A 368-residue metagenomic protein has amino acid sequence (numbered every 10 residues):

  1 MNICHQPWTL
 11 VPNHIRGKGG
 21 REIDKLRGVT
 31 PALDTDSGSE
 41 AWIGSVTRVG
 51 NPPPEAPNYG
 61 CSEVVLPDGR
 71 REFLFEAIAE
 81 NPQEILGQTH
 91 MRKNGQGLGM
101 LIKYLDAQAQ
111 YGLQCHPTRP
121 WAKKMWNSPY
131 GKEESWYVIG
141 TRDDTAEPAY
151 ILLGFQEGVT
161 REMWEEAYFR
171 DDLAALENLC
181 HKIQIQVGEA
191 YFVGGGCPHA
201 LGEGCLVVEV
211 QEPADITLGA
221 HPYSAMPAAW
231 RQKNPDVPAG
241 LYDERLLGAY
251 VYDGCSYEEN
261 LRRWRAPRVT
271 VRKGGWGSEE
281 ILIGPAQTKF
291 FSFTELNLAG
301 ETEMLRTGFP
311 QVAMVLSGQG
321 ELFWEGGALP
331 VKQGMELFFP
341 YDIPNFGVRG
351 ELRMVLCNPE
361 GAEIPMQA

Functional and structural regions predicted by a protein language model:
M1-T160, Y223-R268, K273, F293 (+1 more regions): Transition-metal
G97, Q108, M125-E134, N178 (+2 more regions): A short beta-loop-beta micro-motif enriched in histidine and acidic residues
L105-Q110, T118, T141-D144, C197-I216 (+3 more regions): Ligand-binding loop in jelly-roll beta-barrel domains
I139-F192: Intrinsically disordered, low-complexity linker/loop segments enriched in Gly/Pro and charged/polar residues
R170-A228: Loop-centered beta-sheet repeat module
C180-F192, F323-P344: Short acidic-glycine-tyrosine-enriched beta hairpin
R263-Q333: Acidic/His-leaning functional-site neighborhoods
